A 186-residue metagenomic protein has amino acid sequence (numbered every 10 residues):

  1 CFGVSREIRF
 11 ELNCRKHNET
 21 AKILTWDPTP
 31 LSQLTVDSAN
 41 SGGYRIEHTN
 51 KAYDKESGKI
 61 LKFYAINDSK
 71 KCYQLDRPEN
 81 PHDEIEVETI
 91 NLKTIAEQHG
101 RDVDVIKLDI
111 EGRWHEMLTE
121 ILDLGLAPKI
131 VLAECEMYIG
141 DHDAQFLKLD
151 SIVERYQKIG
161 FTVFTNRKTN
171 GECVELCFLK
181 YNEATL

Functional and structural regions predicted by a protein language model:
C1-L186: Phosphate/nucleotide-binding beta-alpha loop and adjacent structural elements of enzyme active sites
